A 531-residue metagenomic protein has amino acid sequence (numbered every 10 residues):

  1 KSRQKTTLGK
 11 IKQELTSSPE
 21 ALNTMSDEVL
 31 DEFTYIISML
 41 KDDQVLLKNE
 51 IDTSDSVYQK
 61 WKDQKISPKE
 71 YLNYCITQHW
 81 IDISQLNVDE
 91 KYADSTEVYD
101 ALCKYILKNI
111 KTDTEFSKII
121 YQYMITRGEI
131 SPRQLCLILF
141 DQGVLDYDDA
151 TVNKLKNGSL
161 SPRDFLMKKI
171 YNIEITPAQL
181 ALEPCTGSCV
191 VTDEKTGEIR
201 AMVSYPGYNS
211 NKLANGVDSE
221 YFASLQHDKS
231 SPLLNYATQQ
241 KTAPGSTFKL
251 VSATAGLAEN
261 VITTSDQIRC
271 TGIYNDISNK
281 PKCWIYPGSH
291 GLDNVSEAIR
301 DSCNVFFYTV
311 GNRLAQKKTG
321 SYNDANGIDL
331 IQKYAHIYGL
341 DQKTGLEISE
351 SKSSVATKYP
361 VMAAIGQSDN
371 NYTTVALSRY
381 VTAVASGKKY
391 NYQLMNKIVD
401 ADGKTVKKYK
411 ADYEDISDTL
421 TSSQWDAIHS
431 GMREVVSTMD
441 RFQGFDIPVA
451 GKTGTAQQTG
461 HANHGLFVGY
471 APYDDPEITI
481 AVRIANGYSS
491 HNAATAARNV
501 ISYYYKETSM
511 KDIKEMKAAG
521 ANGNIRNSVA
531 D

Functional and structural regions predicted by a protein language model:
S2-S246, V251-A485, S528-D531: Beta-lactam-recognizing serine transpeptidase/beta-lactamase-like catalytic domain environment
T405-K407, A411, R498-D531: Short, gly/Ser/Thr-rich active-site loops of penicillin-recognizing serine hydrolases
A485-Y504: Amphipathic oligomerization regions
